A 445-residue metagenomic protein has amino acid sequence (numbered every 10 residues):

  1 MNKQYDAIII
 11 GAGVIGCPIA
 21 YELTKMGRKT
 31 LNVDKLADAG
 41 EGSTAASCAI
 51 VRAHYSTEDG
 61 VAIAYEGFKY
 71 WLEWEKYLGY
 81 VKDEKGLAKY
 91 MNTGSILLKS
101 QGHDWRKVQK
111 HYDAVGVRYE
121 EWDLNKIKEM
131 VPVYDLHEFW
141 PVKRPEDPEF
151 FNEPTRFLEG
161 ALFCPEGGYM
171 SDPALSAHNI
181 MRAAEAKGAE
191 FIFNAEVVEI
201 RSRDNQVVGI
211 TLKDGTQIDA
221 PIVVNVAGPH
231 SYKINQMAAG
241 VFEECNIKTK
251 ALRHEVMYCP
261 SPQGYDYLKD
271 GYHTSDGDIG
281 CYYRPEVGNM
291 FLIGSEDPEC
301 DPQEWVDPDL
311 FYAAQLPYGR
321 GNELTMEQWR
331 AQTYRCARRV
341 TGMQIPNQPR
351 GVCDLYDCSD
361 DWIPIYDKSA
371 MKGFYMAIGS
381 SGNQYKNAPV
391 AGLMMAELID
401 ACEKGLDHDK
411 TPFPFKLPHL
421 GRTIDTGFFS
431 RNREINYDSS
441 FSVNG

Functional and structural regions predicted by a protein language model:
N2-I15, L31: Beta1/beta-strand and adjacent pyrophosphate-binding region of the FAD-binding site in flavoprotein oxidoreductases
K3-Y5, L212-I222: Core beta-strand elements of the Rossmann-like FAD/NAD(P) dinucleotide-binding domain in flavoenzyme oxidoreductases
Y21-K25, A49-V51, G79-N92, Q206 (+1 more regions): Active-site substrate-recognition segment that forms the wall of the catalytic cavity or substrate channel
T24-T44: Glycine-rich FAD pyrophosphate-binding loop
C48-P148, G280-C281: Dinucleotide-binding Rossmann-like beta1-alpha1 core, especially the glycine-rich loop that anchors the ADP
S56, G168-M170, D278-G280, L355-S359 (+1 more regions): Glycine-rich phosphate/pyrophosphate-binding beta-alpha loops
S100-K187, I192-F193, E199-Q206: Flavin (FAD/FMN) cofactor-binding and adjacent substrate-gating region of FAD-dependent oxidoreductase domains
E121, A370-G445: C-terminal lid/capping helical subdomain adjacent to the catalytic/cofactor pocket in oxidative enzymes
